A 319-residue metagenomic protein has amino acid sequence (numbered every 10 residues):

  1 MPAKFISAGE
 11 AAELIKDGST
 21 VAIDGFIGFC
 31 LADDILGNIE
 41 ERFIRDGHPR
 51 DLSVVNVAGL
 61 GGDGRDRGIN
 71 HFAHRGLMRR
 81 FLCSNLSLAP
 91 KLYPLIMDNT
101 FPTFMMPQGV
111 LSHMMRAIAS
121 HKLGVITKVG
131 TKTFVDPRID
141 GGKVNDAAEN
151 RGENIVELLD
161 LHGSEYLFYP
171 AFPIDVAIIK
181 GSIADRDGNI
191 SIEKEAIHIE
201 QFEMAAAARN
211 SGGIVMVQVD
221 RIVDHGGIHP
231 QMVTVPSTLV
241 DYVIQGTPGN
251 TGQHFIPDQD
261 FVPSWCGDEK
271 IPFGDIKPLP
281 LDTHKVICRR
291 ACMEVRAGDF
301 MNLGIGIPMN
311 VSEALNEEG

Functional and structural regions predicted by a protein language model:
M1-G319: Conserved alpha/beta enzyme-core scaffold
